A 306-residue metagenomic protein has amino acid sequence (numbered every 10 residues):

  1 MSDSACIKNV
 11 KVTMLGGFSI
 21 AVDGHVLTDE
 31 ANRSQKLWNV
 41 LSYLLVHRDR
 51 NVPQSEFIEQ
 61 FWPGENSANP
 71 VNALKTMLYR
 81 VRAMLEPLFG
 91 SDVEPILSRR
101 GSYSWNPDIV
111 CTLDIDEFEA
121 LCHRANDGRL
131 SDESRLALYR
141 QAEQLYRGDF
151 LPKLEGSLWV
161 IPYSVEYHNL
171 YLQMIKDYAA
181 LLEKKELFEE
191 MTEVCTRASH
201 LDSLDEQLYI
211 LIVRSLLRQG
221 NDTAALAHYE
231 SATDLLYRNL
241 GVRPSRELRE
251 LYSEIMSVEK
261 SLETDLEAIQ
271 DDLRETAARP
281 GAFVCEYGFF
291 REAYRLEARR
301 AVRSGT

Functional and structural regions predicted by a protein language model:
M1-V40, E94-S102, A268-D271: Short boundary/linker motifs that mark transitions into or out of structured domains
S2-T13, L78-D108, Y237-R246: DNA-binding patch around the recognition helix
D29-F61, V81: Short amphipathic alpha-helical recognition elements used for nucleic-acid or partner binding across transcription
R33-S42, S67-F89: DNA-recognition element of transcription regulators
S67, S102-E267: Intrinsically disordered, charged and Pro/Gly-enriched terminal/linker segments that flank large helical-solenoid
E267-Y287, T306: Amphipathic HAMP/coiled-coil signal-transducing linker helices that couple sensory inputs to cytosolic output domains
V284-S304: Short regulatory alpha-helical coupling segments that immediately precede and/or link into cyclic nucleotide signaling
